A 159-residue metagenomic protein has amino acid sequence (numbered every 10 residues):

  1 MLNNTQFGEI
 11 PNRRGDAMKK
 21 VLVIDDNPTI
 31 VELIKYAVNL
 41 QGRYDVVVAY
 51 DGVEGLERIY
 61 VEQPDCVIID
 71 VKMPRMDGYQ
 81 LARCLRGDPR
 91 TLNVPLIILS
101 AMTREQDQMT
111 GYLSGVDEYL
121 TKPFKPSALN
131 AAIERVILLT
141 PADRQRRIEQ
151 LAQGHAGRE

Functional and structural regions predicted by a protein language model:
R13, L138-E159: CheY-like receiver
P28-V47: Two-component/phosphorelay signaling modules centered on CheY-like receiver
V48-C66: Acidic, metal-coordinating helix/loop segments flanking the phosphotransfer/catalytic sites of two-component signaling
M73: Receiver (REC) domain active-site loop signature in two-component systems and cognate sites in sensor histidine kinases
F124-E134: C-terminal output helix
